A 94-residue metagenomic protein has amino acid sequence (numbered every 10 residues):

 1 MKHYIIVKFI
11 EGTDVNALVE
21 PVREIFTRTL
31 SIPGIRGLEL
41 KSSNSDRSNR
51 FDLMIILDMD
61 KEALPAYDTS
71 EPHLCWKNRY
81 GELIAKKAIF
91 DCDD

Functional and structural regions predicted by a protein language model:
M1-D52, M59-A66, D93-D94: Short S/T/G/P-rich N-terminal loop/turn motif that feeds into the first structured element of a domain
E62-D93: C-terminal structural segments of small proteins and small subunits
